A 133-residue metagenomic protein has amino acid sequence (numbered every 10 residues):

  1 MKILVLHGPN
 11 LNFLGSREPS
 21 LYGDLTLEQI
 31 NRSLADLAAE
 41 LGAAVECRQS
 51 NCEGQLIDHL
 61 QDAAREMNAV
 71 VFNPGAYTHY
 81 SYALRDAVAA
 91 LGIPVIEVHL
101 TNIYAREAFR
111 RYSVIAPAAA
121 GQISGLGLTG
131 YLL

Functional and structural regions predicted by a protein language model:
M1-L4: Extreme N-terminal starter segment of soluble prokaryotic enzymes
P9-L11, G75-T78, T101-I103: Short glycine-rich anion-binding loops that position phosphate/pyrophosphate groups of nucleotides and phosphorylated
L14-E28: Glycine- and acidic-residue-enriched helix-capping/strand-helix junction motifs
A44-G54: Short beta->alpha junction loops
E46-C47, I96, A105-L133: Short, glycine-/small-residue-rich phosphate/pyrophosphate-handling segment
Q55-H59: Short acidic active-site motifs
A63-V70: Short acidic/histidine-rich motifs immediately flanking catalytic phosphotransfer sites in two-component signaling
S81-G92: Short Gly/Thr/Asp-enriched flexible loops that form oxyanion-binding sites at enzyme active sites
